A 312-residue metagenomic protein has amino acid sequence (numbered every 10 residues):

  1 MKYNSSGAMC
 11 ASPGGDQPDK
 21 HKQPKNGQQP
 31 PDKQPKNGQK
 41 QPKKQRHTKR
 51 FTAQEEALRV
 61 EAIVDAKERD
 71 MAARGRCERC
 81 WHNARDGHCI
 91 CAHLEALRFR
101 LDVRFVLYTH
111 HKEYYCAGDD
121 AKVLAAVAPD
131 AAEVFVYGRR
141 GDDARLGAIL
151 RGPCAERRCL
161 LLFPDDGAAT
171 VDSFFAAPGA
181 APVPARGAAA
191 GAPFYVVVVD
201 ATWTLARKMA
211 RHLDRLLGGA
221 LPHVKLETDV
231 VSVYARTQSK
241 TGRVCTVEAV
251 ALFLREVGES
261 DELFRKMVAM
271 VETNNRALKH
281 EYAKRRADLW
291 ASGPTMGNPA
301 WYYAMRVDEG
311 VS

Functional and structural regions predicted by a protein language model:
M1, A8-A11: N-terminal chloroplast transit peptides
D16-Q23, Q28-Q34, Q39-Q45: Intrinsically disordered, low-complexity repeat/linker tracts enriched for polar/charged residues
F51-M71: Short Cys/His-rich Zn2+-coordinating modules
K67-E68, N83-E156, A181-R186: Glycine-rich, flexible N-terminal cofactor/catalytic loop recognition
C77-C80: Short cysteine-rich clusters marking metal-coordination/redox-active sites
H111-K112, R139, D166-G167, L226-V231: Short, acidic/turn-prone active-site loops that include or flank metal/cofactor- and phosphate-binding residues
V127-R215: S-adenosyl-L-methionine/SAH cofactor-binding core of RNA-modifying enzymes
A189, Y195-V196, A201-S312: C-terminal folded domains that constitute the principal catalytic or ligand-binding module of multi-domain proteins
